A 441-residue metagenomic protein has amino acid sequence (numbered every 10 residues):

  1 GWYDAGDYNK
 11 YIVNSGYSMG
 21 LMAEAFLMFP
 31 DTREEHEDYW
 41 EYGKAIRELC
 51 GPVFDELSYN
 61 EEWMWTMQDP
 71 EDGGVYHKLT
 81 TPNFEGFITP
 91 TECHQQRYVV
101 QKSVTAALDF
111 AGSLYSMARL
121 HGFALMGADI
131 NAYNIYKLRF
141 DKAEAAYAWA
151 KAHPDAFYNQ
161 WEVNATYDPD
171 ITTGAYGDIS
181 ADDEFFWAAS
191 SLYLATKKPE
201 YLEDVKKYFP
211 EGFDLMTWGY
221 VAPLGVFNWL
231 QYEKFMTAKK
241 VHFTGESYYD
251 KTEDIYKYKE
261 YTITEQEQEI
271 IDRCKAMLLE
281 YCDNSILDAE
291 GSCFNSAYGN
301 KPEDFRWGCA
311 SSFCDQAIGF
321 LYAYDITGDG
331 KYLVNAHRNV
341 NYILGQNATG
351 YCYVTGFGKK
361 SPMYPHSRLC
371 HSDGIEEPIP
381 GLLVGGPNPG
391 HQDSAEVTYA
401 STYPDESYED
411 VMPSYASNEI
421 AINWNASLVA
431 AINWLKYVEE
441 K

Functional and structural regions predicted by a protein language model:
G1-G16, G20, E24-A25, K78-L120 (+3 more regions): Aromatic (Trp/Tyr) and acidic
E24-E56, Q95-Y98, S116-R139: Short coil/linker segments at helix-helix boundaries
P30-R33, D69, V75-L79, F123 (+4 more regions): Short, solvent-exposed loop/turn and secondary-structure capping segments
G51-G74: Carboxylate/His-rich catalytic cores and anion/metal-binding grooves
Q68-L79, P154-E162, K197, I286-E290: Proline-centered turn/helix-capping motifs that create local helix->coil transitions or kinks
S113-I179, S190, Q231-K239: C-terminal transactivation domains of fungal Zn(2)-Cys(6)
Y208-M216: Solenoid-like repeat scaffolds
E290-S296: Helix-rich interaction surfaces within compact, conserved domain-sized segments that mediate assembly or partner
